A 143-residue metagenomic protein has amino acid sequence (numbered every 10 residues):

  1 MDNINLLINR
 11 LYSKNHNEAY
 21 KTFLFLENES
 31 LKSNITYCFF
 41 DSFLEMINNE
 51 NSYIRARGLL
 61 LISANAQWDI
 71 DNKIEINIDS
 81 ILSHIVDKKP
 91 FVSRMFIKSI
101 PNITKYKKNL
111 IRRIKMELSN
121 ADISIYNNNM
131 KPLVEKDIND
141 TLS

Functional and structural regions predicted by a protein language model:
M1-L24: N-terminal "cap/leader" segments of large eukaryotic alpha-helical scaffolds
D2, I35-F43, N72-D79, N109-L118: Short sequence/structural elements of tandem HEAT/ARM alpha-solenoid repeats
K14-H16, E50-S52, K88-P90, Y126-N127 (+1 more regions): Short inter-helical turns and helix N-cap capping residues of alpha-solenoid HEAT/ARM repeat scaffolds
T22-L24, F40, G58-L59, I97-K98 (+3 more regions): Hydrophobic core positions within HEAT/HEAT-like alpha-solenoid repeats
E27-N28, S63, P101-N102, S119 (+1 more regions): Structural signature of alpha-helical solenoid repeat scaffolds
E29-K32, N65-W68, I103-K107: Residue-level signature of the C-terminal ends
E50-P90: Helix-adjacent hinge/juxtasegments
